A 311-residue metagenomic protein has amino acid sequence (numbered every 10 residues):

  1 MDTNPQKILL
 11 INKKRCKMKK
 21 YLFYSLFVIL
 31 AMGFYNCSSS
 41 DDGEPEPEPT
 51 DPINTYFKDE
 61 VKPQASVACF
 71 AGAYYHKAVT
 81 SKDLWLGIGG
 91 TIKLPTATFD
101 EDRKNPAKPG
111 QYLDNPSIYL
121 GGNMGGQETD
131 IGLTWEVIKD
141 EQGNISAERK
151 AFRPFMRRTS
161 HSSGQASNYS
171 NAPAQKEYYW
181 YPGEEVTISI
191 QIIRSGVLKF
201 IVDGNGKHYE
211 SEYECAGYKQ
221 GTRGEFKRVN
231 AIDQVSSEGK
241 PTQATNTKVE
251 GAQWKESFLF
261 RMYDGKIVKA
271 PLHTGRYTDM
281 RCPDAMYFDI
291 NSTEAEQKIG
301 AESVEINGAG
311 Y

Functional and structural regions predicted by a protein language model:
M1-K17: Short, Lys/Arg-enriched N-terminal segments with co-localized hydrophobic residues within the first ~10-30 amino acids
M18, S38: DNA replication initiation on ssDNA origins
L22-L30: Sec-dependent N-terminal signal peptides
L26, S39-D41: Compositionally biased regions
G33-N36: C-terminal motif of bacterial Sec signal peptides marking the signal peptidase cleavage site
D41-Y311: Exposed, interaction-prone regions of secreted/extracellular proteins
